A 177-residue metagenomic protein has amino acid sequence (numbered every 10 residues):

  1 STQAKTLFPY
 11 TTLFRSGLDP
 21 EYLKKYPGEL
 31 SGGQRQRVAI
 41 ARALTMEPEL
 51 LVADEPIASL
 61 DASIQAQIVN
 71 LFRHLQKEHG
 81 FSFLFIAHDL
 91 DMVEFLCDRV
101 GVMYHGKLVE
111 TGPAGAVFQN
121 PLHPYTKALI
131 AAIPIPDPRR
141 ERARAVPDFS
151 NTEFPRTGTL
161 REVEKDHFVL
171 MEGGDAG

Functional and structural regions predicted by a protein language model:
S1, I40, I68: Hydrophobic anchor residue at the start of the ABC signature
S1-T2, T6-L13: Short, small-residue-biased leader/transition segments that mark boundaries at the very start of proteins
Y26-L30, Q34: Conserved ABC ATPase signature
T45-E49: A short, proline-enriched helix->beta-strand linker immediately N-terminal to the Walker B motif in ABC-type P-loop
V93-F95: A short, surface-exposed alpha-helical micro-motif characterized by mixed small hydrophobic and charged/polar residues
P113-G177: Short catalytic/signature loops enriched in Gly
